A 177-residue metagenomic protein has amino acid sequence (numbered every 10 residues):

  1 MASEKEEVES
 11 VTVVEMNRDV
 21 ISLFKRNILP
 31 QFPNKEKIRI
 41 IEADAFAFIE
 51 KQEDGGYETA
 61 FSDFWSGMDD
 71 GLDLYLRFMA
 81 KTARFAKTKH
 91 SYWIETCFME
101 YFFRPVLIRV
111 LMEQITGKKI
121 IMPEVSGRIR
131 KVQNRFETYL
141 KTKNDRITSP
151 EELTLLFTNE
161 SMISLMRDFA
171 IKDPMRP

Functional and structural regions predicted by a protein language model:
M1-P177: The AdoMet/dcAdoMet-binding core of the Class I SAM-like
